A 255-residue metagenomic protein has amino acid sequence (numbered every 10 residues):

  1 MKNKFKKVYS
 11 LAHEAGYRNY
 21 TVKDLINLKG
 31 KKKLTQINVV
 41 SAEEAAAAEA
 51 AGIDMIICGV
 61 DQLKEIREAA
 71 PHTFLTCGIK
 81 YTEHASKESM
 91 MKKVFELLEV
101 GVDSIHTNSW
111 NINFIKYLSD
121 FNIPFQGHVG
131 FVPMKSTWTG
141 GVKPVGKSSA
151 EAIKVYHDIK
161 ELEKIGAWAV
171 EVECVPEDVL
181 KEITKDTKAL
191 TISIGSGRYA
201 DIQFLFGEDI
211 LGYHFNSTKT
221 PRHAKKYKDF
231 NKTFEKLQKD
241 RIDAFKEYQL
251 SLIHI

Functional and structural regions predicted by a protein language model:
M1-I37, W138: N-terminal amphipathic alpha-helix/helix-capping segment at the start of soluble metabolic enzymes
K2-F5, H13, A42-Y117, P124-Q126 (+2 more regions): Active-site beta->alpha loop and helix N-cap motifs at the rims of alpha/beta catalytic domains
N27-V40, T76-S89, S136-V155, K226-K239: Active-site mouth loops of central-metabolism enzymes
Q36, T76, H106, Q126 (+2 more regions): Structural detector of well-ordered beta-strand residues that form the stable sheet scaffold of enzyme domains
I123-P133: Non-cysteine beta-strand/loop elements that form the S-adenosyl-L-methionine
P124, E151-K188, F245-Q249: Active-site/ligand-binding-proximal alpha/beta "capping" segment
F125, I194-F234: Catalytic-face loop-and-helix region of soluble metabolic enzyme cores
I253-I255: Conserved small/polar residues in nucleotide/adenosyl-binding loops
